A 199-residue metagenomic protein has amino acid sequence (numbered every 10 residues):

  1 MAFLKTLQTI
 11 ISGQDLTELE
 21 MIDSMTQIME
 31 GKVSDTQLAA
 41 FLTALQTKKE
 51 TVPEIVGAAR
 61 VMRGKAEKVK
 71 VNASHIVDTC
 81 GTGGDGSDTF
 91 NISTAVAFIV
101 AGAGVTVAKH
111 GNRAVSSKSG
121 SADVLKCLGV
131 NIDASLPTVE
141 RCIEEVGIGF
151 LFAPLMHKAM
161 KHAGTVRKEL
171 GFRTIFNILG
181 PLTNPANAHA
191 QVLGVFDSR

Functional and structural regions predicted by a protein language model:
M1-D88, A103: Acidic, glycine/proline-rich low-complexity segments that act as flexible tails and inter-domain linkers
L42, F90-V146: A glycine-rich phosphate/pyrophosphate-binding beta-strand-loop-alpha-helix module
R63, C80, S117-S119, C142-E144 (+1 more regions): Short secondary-structure boundary/hinge segments and terminal tails
D78, V107-G111, I132-S135, F150-F152 (+1 more regions): General beta-strand structural signal in soluble alpha/beta enzymes
G81-G86, G111-S117, M156: Acidic, glycine-rich active-site loops and adjacent beta-strand->loop/helix elements that engage anionic groups
T138-V195: Phosphate/diphosphate-binding glycine-rich loops and adjacent basic-rich segments that engage nucleotide
D197-R199: Short, intrinsically disordered, charge-balanced linker/junction segments flanking boundaries in proteins
